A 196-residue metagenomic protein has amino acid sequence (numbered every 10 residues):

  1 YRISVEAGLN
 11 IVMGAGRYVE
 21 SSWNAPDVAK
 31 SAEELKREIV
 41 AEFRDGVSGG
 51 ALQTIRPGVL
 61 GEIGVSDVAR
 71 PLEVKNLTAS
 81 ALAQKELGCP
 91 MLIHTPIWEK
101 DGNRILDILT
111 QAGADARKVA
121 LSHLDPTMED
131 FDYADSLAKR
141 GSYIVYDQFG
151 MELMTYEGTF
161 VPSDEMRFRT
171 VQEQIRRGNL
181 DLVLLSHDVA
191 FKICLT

Functional and structural regions predicted by a protein language model:
Y1-G8, V40-L52, F131-K139, R167-D181: Short amphipathic alpha-helices and their capping/turn segments at secondary-structure boundaries
V5, N10-P90, Y143, G150: Active-site gating/metal-coordination segments in enzymes
G14-W23, G58-L60, P96, A120-L121 (+1 more regions): Core alpha/beta catalytic barrel or barrel-like domain that forms the active/cofactor pocket in diverse metabolic
S21-N24, M154-T155, C194-L195: A short acidic, helix-capping loop that chelates divalent metal ions and anchors anionic groups
T54-P57, G113, R177: Alpha-helix termination/capping residues and helix-transition junctions
V74-A79, V161-T170: Charged helix-capping and loop-helix junction motifs
E86-D164: Active-site core of metal-dependent hydrolases
H94, D147, N179-L195: Short acidic/histidine-rich active-site segments
